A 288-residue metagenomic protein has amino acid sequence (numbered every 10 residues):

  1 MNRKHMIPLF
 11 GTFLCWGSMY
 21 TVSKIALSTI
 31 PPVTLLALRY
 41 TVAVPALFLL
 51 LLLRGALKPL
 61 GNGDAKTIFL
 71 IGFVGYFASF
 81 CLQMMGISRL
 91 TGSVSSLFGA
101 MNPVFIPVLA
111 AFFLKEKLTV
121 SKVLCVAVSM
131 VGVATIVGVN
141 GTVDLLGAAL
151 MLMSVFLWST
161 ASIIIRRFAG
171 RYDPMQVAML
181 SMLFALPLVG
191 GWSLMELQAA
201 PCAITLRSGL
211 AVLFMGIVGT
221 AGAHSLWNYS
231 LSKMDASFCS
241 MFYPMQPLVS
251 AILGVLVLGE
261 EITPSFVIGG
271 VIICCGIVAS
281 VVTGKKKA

Functional and structural regions predicted by a protein language model:
M1-T34, T142-R167, S250, A288: Glycine-/small-residue-enriched transmembrane alpha-helix faces in small-molecule transporters and effluxers
C15, M19-Y20, F48-G99, T135 (+1 more regions): Specific transmembrane alpha-helical segments of multi-pass solute transporters/efflux pumps, especially DMT/EamA
G17, T21, F48, F73-F77 (+9 more regions): Hydrophobic/small/kink-forming positions within alpha-helical transmembrane segments of polytopic membrane proteins
T21-I30, P59, M85-G92, A134-L146 (+2 more regions): Membrane-interface helix termini and inter-helical loops of multi-pass transporters
V22-K24, L47, I106-P107, F112 (+3 more regions): Transmembrane alpha-helical segments that form core, pore/gating elements of small-molecule transporters/exporters
L36-L38, S95-P103, I164-L186, T220-L256: Helix-helix packing/entry segments at the starts of transmembrane helices
L47, L118-G138, G147, F156 (+4 more regions): Hydrophobic transmembrane alpha-helices of multi-pass small-molecule transport proteins
F48-G55, N102-L124, L248-I268: C-terminal transmembrane-helix exit sites in multi-pass transporters
